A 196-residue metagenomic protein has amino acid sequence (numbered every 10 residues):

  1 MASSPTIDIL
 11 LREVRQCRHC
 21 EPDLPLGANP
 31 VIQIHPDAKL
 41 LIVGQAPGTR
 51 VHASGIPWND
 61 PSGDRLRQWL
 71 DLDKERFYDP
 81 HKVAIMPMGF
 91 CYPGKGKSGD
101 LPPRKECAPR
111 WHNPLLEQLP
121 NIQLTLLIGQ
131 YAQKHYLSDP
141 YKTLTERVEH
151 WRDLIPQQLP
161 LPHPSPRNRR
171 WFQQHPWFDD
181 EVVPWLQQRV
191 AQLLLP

Functional and structural regions predicted by a protein language model:
A2-L195: A polyanion-binding, active-site-adjacent surface
